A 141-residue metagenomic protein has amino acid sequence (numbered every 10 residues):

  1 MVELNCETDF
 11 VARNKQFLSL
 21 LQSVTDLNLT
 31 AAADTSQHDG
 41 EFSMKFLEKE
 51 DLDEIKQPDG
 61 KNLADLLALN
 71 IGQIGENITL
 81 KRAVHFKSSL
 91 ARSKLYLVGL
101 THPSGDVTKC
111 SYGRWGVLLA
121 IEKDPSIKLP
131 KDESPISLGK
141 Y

Functional and structural regions predicted by a protein language model:
M1-Y141: N-terminal assembly/interaction segments in proteins that build large macromolecular machines
